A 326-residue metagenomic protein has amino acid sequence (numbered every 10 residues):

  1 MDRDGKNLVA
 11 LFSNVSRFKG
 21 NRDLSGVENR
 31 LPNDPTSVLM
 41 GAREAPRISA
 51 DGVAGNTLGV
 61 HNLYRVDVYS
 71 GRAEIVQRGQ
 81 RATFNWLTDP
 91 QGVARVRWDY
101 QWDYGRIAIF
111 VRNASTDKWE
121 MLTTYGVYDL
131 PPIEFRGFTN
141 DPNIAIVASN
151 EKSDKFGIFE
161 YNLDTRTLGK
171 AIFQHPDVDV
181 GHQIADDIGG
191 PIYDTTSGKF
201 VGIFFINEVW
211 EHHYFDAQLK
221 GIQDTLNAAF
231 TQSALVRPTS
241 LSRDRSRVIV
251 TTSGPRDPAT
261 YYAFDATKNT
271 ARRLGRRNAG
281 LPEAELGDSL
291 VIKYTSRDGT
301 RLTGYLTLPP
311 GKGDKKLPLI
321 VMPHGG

Functional and structural regions predicted by a protein language model:
M1-V248, S253-A259, F264-K268, A284: Beta-propeller folds
L235-G326: Serine-hydrolase catalytic core recognition
